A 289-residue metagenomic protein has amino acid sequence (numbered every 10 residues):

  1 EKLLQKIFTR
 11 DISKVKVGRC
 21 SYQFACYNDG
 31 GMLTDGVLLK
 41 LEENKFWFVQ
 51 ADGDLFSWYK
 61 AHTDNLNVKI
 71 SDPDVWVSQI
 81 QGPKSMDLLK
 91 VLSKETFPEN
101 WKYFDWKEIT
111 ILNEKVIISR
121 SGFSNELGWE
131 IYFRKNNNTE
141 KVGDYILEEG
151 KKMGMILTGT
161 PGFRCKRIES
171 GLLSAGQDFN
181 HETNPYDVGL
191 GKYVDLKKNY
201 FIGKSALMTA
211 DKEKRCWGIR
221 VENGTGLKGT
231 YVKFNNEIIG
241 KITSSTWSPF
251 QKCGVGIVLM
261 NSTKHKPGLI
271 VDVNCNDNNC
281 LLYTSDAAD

Functional and structural regions predicted by a protein language model:
E1-Q5, W76-Q81, S85, K214-R220: Short glycine-/aliphatic-rich beta-strand segments at the starts of folded cytosolic domains
E1-T34, S85-E114: Internal amphipathic helical hairpin motif
A51-F56, P83-S85, R134-T139, M260-H265: Helix N-cap motif at beta-to-alpha junctions
Y59-D64, V142-G150, G268-N274: Short amphipathic alpha-helices in soluble, non-transmembrane regions that often serve as interface/regulatory elements
N67-D211: Glycine-rich, acidic
T183-S285: Glycine-rich, small/acidic residue-mixed loop/short-helix segments
A287-D289: Positively charged, low-complexity/disordered segments
